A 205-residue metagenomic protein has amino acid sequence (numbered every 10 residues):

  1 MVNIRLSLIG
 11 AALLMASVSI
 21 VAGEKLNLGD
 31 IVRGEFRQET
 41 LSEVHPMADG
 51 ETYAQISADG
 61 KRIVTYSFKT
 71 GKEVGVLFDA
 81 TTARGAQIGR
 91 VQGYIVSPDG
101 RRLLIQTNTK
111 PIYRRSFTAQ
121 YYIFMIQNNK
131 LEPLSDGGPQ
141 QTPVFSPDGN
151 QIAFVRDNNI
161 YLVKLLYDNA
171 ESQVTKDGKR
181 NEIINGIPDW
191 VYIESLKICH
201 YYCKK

Functional and structural regions predicted by a protein language model:
M1-I9: Bacterial N-terminal signal peptides that target proteins for export
N3-I4, S17-I20: N-terminal leader/targeting segments
I9-M15: Hydrophobic helical h-region of N-terminal Sec-dependent signal peptides in bacterial secretory/periplasmic proteins
L13, I20-K205: Beta-propeller folds
